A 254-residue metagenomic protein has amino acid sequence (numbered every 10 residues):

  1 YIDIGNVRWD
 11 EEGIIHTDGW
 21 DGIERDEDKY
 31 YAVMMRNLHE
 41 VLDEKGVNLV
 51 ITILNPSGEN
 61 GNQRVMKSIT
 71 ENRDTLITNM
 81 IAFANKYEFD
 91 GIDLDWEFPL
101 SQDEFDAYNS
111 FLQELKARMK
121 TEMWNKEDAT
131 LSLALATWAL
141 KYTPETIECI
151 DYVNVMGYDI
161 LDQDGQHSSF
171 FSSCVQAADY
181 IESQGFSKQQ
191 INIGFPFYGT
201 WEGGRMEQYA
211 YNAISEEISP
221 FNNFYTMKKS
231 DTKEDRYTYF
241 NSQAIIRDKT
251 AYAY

Functional and structural regions predicted by a protein language model:
Y1-F171: Chitinase-like catalytic core of GlcNAc-active glycosidases
V33-N37, A177-D179, I246-R247: Short alpha-helical segments and helix-capping/turn motifs at coil-helix boundaries
N85, A251-Y254: Non-catalytic positions within long, well-ordered alpha-helices that form the structural scaffold/packing of enzyme
N109, Q113, V175, A244-R247 (+1 more regions): A structural signal for well-ordered alpha-helical segments within the folded catalytic domains of diverse enzymes
N109-L115, Y158-D162, Q190-E202, A253: Short flexible/disordered coil segments
L161-H167, Q184-G185, N222-K229: Short C-terminal domain-edge/linker segments immediately following a structured domain
F171-Q190, A251: Catalytic-core region of carbohydrate-active enzymes that cleave or remodel glycosidic bonds
K188-A251: Glycan-binding loop/region signatures in secreted carbohydrate-active enzymes
